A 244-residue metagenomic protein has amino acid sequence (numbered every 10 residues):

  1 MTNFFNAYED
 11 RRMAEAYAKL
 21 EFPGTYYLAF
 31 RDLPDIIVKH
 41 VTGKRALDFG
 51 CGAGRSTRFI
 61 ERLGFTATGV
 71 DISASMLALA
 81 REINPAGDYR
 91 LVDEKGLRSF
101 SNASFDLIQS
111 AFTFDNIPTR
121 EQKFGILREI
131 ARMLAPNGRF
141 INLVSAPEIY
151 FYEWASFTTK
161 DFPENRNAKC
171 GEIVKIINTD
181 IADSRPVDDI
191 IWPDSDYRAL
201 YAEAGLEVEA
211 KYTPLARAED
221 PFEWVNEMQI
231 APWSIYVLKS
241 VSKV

Functional and structural regions predicted by a protein language model:
M1-V41, R55, F59: Conserved class I S-adenosyl-L-methionine
G43-R45: Nucleotide donor/acceptor-binding cores
L47-F49, A53-L97: Class I SAM-dependent methyltransferase SAM/SAH-binding core
R98-I108: A short acidic, Gly/Pro-enriched loop at the edge of an enzyme's catalytic core that lines a small-molecule cofactor
D106-E121: A short SAM/SAH-binding and catalytic strip from SAM-dependent methyltransferases
F124-P136: A short glycine-rich, Lys/Arg-flanked "PGG" loop and its adjoining helix->strand segment in the class I
I141-L200: SAM-dependent methyltransferase
A204-V244: C-terminal lobe and adjacent flexible extensions of AdoMet/dcAdoMet transferase-like proteins
